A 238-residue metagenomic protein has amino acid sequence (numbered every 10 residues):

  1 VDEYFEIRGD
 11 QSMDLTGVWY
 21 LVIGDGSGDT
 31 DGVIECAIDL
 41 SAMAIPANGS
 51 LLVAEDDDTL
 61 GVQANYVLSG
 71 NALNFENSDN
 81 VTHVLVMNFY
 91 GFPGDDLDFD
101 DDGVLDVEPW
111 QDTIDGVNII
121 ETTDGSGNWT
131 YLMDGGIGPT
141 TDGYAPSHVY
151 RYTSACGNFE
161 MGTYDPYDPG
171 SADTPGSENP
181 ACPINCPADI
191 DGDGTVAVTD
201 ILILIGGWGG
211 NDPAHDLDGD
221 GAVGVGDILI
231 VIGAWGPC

Functional and structural regions predicted by a protein language model:
V1-D134: Activation on beta-sandwich/Ig-like modules and their edge loops
R8, S27, V33, S41 (+7 more regions): Intrinsically disordered, low-complexity regions of eukaryotic proteins
A72-N74, G138-T141, P169-A172: Short Gly/Pro-enriched turn/cap motifs at secondary-structure boundaries
S78-N80, Y144, T199, G226: Generic structural microfeature
V117-Y164: Polybasic, proline/glycine-rich intrinsically disordered low-complexity segments
T153-C186, G233: A recurrent domain-boundary module in secreted/ectodomain proteins
C182-C238: Cellulosome-associated attachment modules in secreted, modular CAZymes
